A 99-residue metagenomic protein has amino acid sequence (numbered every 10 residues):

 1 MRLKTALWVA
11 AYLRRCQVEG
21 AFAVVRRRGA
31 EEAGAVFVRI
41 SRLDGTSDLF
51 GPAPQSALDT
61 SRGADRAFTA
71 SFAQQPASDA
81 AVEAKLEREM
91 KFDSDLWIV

Functional and structural regions predicted by a protein language model:
M1-A35: Long, hydrophobic N-terminal alpha-helical segment
A11-V18, L43, P52-Q55, R88-K91: Short, intrinsically disordered, mixed-charge
F22-Q55: Short, well-structured hydrophobic secondary-structure segments
A53, T60-V99: Helix-rich interaction surfaces within compact, conserved domain-sized segments that mediate assembly or partner
